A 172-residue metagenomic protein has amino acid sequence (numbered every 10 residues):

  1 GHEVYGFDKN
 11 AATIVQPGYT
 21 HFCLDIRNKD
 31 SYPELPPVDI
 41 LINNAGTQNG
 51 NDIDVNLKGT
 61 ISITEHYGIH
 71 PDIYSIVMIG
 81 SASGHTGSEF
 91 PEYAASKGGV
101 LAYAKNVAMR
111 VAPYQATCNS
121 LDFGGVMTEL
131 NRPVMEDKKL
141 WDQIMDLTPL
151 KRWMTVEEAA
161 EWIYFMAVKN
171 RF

Functional and structural regions predicted by a protein language model:
P17-N28: Rossmann-fold cofactor-recognition segment
D39-I40, Y74-I79, A116-N119: Conserved catalytic-site loops of classical short-chain dehydrogenases/reductases
N44-Q48: Conserved NAD(P)H cofactor-binding loop of Rossmann-fold oxidoreductase domains
S75-G99, A104-P113, G125-V126: Catalytic loop of short-chain dehydrogenase/reductase
D122-P133: Short, flexible catalytic-loop segment of classical short-chain dehydrogenase/reductase
K138-E157: Catalytic Tyr-x(3-8)-Lys segment
R152-F172: C-terminal substrate-recognition "lid" of short-chain dehydrogenase/reductases
